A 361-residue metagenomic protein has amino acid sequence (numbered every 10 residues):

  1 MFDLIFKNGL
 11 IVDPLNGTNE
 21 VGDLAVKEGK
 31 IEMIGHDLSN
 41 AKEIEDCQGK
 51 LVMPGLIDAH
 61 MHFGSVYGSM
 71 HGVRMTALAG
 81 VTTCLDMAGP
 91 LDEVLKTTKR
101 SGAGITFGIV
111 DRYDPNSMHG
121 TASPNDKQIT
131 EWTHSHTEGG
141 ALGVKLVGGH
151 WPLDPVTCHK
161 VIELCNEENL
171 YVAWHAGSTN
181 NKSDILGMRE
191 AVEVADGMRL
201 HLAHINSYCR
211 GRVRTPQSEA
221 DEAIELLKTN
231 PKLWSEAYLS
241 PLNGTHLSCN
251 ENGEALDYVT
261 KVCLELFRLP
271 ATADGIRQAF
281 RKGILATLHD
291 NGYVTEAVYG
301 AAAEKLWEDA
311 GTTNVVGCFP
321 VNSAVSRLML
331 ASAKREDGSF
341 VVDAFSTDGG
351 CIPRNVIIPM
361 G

Functional and structural regions predicted by a protein language model:
M1-N40: N-terminal metal-binding scaffold of metallo-dependent hydrolase/deaminase domains
D37-V52: Active-site metal-binding motif and surrounding structural segment of the metallo-beta-lactamase
C47, M70-V156, E163-L170, W174: Divalent-metal coordination cores built from histidine and acidic residues
K50-G72: Di-metal (Zn2+ and/or Mg2+/Mn2+) metal-binding site signature of metallo-dependent hydrolases with the MBL/beta-CASP
G55-M61, C84-D86, F107-D111, V144-L146 (+4 more regions): Hydrophobic faces of well-ordered beta-strands that scaffold small-molecule active sites in alpha/beta enzyme cores
V144, G148-K228, S235, N243-T245: Functional cores that coordinate and move charged inorganic groups
A223-N322, A333, D337-V342: Hard-cation-handling environments
S326-G361: His/Asp/Glu-enriched, well-ordered alpha-helical/loop segment that forms or immediately abuts the divalent-metal
